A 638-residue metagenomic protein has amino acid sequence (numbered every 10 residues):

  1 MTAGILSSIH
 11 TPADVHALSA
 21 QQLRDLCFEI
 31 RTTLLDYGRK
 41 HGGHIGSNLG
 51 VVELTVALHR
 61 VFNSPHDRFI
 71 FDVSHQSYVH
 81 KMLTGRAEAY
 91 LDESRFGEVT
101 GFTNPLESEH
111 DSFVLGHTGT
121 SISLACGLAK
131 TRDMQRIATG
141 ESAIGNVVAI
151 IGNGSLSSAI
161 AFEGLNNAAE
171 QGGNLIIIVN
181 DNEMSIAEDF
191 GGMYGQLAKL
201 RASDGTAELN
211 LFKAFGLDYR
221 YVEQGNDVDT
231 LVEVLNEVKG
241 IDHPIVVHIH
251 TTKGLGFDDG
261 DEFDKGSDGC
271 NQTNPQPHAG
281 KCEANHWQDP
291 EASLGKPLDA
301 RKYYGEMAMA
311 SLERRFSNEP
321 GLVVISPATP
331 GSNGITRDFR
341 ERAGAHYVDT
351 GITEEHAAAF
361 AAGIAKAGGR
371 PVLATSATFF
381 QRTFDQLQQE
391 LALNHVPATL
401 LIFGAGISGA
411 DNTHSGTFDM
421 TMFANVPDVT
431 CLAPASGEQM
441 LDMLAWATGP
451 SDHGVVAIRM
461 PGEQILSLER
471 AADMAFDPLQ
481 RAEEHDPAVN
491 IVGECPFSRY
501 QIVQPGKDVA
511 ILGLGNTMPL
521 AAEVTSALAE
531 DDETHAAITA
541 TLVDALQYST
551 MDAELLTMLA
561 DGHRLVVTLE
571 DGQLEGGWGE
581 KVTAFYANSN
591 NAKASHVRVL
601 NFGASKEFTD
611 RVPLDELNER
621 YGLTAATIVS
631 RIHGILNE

Functional and structural regions predicted by a protein language model:
T2-M82, Q224: N-terminal amphipathic, basic-rich helices that act as targeting or association modules
I45-Q171, L322, P327, T336 (+4 more regions): Cofactor-binding active-site loop characterized by glycine-rich and histidine/acidic residues
R136-N146, G191-V234, A367-G369, H395 (+3 more regions): Conserved thiamine diphosphate
N182-M307: Long, well-ordered, tryptophan-enriched scaffold segments
E233-L235, R301-S317, G334-R340, T417-T421 (+3 more regions): Glycine-/acidic-rich phosphate or pyrophosphate-binding loops and their flanking alpha/beta elements
F257-F380, Q386-V396, L512-G515, A529: Non-catalytic terminal/interface segments that mediate subunit docking, oligomerization, and allosteric communication
K281, W287-G295, G409-A410, T430 (+3 more regions): Peripheral docking tails and interdomain loops at the edges of cofactor- or intermediate-handling domains
D349, T525-L559: Generic long, charged, amphipathic alpha-helical segments
